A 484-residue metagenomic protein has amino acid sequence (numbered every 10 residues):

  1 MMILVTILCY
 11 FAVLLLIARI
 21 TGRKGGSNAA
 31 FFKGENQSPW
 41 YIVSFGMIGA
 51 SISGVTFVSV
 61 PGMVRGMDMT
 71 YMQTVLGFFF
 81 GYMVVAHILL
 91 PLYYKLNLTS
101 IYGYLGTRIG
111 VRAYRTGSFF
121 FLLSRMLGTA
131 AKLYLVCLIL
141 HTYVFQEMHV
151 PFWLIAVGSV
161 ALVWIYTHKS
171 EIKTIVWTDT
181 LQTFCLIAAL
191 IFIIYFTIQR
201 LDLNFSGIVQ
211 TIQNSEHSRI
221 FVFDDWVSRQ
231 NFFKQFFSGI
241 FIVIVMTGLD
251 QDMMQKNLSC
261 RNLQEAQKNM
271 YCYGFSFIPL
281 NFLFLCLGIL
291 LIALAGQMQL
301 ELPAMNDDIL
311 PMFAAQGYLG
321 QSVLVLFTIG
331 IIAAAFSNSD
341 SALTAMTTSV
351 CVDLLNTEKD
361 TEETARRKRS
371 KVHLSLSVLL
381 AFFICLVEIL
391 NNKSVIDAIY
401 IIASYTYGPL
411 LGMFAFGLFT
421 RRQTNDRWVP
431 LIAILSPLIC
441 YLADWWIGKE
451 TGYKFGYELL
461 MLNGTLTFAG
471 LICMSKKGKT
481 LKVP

Functional and structural regions predicted by a protein language model:
M1-P484: Membrane-embedded helix-loop-helix hairpins and adjacent transmembrane boundary segments in multi-pass transporters
